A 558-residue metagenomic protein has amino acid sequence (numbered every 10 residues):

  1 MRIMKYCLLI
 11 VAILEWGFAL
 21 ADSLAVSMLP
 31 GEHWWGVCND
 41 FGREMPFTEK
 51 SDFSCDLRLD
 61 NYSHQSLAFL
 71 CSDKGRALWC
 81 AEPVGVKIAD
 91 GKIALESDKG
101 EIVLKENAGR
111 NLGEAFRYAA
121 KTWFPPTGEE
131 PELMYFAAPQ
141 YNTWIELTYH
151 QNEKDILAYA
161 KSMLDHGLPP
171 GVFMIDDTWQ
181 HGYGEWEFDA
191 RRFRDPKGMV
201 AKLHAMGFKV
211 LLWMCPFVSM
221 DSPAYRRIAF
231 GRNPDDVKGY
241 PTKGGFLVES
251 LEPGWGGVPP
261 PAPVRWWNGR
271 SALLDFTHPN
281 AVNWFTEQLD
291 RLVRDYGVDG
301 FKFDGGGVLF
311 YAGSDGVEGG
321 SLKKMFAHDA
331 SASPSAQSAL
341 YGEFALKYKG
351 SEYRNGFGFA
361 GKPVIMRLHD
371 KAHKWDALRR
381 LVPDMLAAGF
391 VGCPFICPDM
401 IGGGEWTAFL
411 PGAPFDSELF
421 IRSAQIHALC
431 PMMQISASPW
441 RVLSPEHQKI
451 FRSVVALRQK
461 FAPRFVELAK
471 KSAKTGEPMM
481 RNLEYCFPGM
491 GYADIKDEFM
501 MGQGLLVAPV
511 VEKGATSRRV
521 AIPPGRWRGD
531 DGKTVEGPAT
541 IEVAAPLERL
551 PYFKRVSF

Functional and structural regions predicted by a protein language model:
M1-Y6: Positively charged n-region of N-terminal signal peptides that target proteins for export
C7-E15: Bacterial N-terminal signal peptides
L20-A138, E153-D165, C486, E542-S557: Catalytic and substrate-binding clefts that recognize carbohydrates or anionic sugar/phosphate headgroups
D56-R58, Q65-L67, G128-E130, K161-M163 (+8 more regions): Generic recognition of flexible, low-complexity loop/linker segments
H64-A68, D73-G75, P83, K99 (+9 more regions): Extracellular structured ligand-interaction cores
K74-R76, P83-G85, E146-L147, Q180 (+13 more regions): Short, glycine-/Ser/Thr-/acidic-enriched flexible segments
S162, G167, D189, K202-K209 (+2 more regions): Carbohydrate-binding surfaces of carbohydrate-active enzymes
P169-F451, E484-F487, G502: Aromatic- and carboxylate-enriched substrate-binding clefts and catalytic-loop regions of carbohydrate-active enzymes
